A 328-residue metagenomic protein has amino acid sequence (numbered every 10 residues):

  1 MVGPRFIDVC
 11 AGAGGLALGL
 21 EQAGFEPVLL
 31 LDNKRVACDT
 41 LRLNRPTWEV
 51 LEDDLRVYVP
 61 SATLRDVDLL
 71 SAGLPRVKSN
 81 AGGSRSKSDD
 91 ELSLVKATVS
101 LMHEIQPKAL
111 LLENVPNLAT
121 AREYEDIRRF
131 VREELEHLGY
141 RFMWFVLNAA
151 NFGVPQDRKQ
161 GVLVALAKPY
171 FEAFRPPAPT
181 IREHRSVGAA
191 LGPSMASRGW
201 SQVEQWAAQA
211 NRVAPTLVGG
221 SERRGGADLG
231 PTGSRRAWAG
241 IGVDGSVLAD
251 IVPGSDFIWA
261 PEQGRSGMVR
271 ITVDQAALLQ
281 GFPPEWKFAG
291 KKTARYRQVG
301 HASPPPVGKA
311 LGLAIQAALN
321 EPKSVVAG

Functional and structural regions predicted by a protein language model:
V9-A13: Class I SAM-dependent methyltransferase "Motif I" SAM/SAH-binding loop
G19-E26, N44: A short, Lys/Arg-enriched amphipathic alpha-helix followed by its capping loop at the start of a domain
L31-K34, E113-N114: Conserved acidic E/D residue at the C-terminus of a beta-strand in Rossmann-like folds
R35-D39: Short alpha-helix immediately C-terminal to the canonical SAM-binding loop
T47-L55: Conserved SAM-binding strand-loop segment of SAM-dependent methyltransferases
Y58-L69, G73-L74, S79-G242: Class I S-adenosyl-L-methionine
G199-G328: C-terminal target-recognition/interaction regions appended to catalytic cores
